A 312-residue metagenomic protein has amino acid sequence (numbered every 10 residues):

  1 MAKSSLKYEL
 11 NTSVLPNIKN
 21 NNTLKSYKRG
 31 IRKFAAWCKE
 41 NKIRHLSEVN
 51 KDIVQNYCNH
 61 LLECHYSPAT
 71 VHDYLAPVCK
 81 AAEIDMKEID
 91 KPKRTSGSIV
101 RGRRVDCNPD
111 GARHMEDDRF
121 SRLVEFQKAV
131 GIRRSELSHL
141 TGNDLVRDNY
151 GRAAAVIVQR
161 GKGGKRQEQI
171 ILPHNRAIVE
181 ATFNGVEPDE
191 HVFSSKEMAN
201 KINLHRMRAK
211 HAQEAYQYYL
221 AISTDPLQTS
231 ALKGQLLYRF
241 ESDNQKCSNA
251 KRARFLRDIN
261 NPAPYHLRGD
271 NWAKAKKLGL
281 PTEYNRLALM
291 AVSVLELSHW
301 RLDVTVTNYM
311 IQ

Functional and structural regions predicted by a protein language model:
E9-S96: N-terminal core-binding DNA-recognition domain of tyrosine recombinases/integrases
Y27, V78, L123, S135-L140: Alpha-helix N-cap/helix-start motif at helix boundaries, enriched for small hydrophobics
D106-R134, G269-W272, K276-K277, Y284-L287: Basic, Lys/Arg- and aromatic-enriched nucleic-acid-binding interface segment
Q127-R152, D303-N308: Short, charged phosphate-coordinating catalytic segments
L137, M207-L220, S293-V294: Short, basic/aromatic-rich helical patch in the C-terminal catalytic core of site-specific tyrosine
H139-I178: Conserved tyrosine-mediated DNA breakage-rejoining catalytic core shared by Y-recombinases
A153-V158, A263-Q312: Short functional hotspots where side chains directly engage DNA or cofactors
Y218-A288: Mixed-charge, low-complexity intrinsically disordered segments
